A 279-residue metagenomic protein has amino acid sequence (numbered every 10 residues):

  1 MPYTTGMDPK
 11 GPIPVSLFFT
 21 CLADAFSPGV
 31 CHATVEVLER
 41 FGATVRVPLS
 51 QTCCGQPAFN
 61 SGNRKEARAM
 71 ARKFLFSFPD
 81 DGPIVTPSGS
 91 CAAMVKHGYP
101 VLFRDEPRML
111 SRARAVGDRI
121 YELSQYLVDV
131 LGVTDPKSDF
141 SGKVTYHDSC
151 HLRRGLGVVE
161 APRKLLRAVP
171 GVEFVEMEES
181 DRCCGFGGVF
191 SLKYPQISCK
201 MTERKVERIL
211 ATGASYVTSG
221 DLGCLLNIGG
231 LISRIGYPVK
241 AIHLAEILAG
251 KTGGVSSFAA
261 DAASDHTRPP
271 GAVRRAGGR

Functional and structural regions predicted by a protein language model:
P2-R279: Iron-sulfur cluster-binding electron-transfer modules in prokaryotic oxidoreductases
